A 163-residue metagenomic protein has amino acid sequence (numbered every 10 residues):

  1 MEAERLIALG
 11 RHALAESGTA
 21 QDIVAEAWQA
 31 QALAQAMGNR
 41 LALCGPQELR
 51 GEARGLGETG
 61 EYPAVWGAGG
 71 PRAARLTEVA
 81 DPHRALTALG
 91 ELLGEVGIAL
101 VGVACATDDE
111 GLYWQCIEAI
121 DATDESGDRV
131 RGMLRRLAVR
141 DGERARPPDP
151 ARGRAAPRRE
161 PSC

Functional and structural regions predicted by a protein language model:
M1-G45: Leu/Val/Ala/Ile-rich N-terminal alpha-helices, chiefly Sec-type signal peptides and the beginnings
L9-G18, R72-R84: Short, charged, low-complexity loops and linkers
S17, G60-P63, D141: Short, flexible helical or helix-coil boundary motifs
T19, G45, P82-A85, D108-A119: Residue-level recognition of alpha-helical structural elements
D22-A36, G55-E58, A88-G102, E118 (+1 more regions): Charged, amphipathic alpha-helical oligomerization/scaffolding segments
N39-R72: Alpha-helical segments in soluble extracytoplasmic regions
G69-D81, G102-G111: Short, charged/polar, low-complexity loop and linker segments that flank or interrupt alpha-helical bundles
E95, A99-C163: Preference for long, well-ordered alpha-helical segments
